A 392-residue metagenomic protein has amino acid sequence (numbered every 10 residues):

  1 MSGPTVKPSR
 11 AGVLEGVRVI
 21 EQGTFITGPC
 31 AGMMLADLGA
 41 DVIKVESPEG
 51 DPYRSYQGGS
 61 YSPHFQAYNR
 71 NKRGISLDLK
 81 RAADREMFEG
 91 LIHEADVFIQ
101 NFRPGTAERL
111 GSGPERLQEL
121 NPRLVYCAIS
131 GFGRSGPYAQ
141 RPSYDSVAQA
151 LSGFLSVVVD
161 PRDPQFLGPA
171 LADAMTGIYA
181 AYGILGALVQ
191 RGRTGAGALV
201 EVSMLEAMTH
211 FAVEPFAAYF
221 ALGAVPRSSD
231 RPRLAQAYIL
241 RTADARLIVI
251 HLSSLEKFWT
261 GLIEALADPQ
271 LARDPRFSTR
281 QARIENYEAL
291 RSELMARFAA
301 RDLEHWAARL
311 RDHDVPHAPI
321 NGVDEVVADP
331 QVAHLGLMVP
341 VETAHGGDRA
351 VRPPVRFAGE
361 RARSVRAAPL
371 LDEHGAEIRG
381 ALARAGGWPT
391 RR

Functional and structural regions predicted by a protein language model:
M1-G183, A187-R193, V341, L370 (+1 more regions): N-terminal helix-loop segment corresponding to the beta1-alpha1 unit of nucleotide/adenylate-binding folds
E49, G131-G133, M204-T209, D244-R246 (+2 more regions): Glycine-rich beta-alpha junction loops
R134, P161-P169, G192-A207, R227-P232 (+1 more regions): Conserved Rossmann-fold dehydrogenase catalytic segment
A170-L185, M204-A212, S254, F258: Mid-domain beta-loop-alpha active-site segment that forms a flexible, acidic cofactor/metal-binding surface
G177-A198, H210, E214-F220, I263-D268: Oxidoreductase and adenylate-handling cofactor-binding alpha/beta cores
Q236-H313, H317: Aromatic-enriched alpha-helical interface/lid elements that frame and gate functional surfaces
T242-R246, E304, H345, R352-R392: An anion-binding loop in the catalytic cleft
D312-A362: A glycine-rich dinucleotide-binding beta-alpha-beta segment and adjacent secondary-structure elements that constitute
